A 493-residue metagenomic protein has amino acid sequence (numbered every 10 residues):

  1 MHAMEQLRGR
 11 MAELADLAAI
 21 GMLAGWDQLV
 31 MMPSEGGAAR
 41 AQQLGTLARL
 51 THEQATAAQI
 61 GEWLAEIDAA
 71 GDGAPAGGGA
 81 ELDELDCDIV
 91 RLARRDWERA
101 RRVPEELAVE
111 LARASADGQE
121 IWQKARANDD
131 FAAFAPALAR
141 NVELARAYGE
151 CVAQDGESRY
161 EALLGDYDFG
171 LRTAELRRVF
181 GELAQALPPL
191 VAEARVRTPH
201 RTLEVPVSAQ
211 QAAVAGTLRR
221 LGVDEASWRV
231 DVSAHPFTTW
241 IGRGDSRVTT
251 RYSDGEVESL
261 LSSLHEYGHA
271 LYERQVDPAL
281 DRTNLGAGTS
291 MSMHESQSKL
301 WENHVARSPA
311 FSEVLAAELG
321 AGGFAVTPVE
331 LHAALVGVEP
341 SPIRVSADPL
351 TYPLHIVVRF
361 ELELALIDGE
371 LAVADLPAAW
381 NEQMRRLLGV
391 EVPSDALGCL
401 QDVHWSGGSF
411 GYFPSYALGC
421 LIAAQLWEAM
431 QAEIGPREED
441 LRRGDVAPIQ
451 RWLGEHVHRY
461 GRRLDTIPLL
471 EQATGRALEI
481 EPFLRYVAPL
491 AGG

Functional and structural regions predicted by a protein language model:
M1-F169, R463, A488-G492: A well-structured
A3, A19, G25, E35 (+3 more regions): C-terminal, non-catalytic "cap/extension" segments appended to globular domains
L7, A153, G255-P278, E295-K299: Active-site recognition of the HExxH zinc-binding catalytic motif
A39, L107-E110, A137-R140, V179 (+13 more regions): Secondary-structure capping and boundary motifs in well-ordered enzyme cores
L111-E258, A491: Contiguous, non-catalytic segments that form substrate-binding/exosite surfaces or channel walls
F180, A184, S208-Q211, T217-D231 (+2 more regions): All-alpha helical catalytic cores of prenyl diphosphate-utilizing isoprenoid enzymes
A226-S227, P278-T283, R307-A316, V373-A374: Acidic/polar loop patches that form or flank catalytic/metal-binding clefts of enzymes that bind anionic ligands
A287-P328: Post-HExxH zinc-binding segment in Zn-dependent metallohydrolases
